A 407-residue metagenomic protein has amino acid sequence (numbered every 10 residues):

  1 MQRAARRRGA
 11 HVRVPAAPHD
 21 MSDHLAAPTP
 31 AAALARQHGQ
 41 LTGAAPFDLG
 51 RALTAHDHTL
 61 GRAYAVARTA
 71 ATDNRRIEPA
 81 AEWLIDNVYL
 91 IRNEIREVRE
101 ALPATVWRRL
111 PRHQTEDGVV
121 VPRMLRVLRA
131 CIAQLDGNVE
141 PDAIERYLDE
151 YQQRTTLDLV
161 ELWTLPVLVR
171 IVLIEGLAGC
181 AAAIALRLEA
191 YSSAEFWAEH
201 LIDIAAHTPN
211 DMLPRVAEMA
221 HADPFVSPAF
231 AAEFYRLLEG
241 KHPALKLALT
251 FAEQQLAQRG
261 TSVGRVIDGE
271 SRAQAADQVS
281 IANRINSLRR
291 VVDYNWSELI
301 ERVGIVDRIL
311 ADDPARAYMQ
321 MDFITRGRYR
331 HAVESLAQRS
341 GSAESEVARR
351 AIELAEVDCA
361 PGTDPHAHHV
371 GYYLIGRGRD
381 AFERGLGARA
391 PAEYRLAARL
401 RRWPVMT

Functional and structural regions predicted by a protein language model:
Q2-M21, P28-D57, G61-A70, Y191 (+1 more regions): Basic, amphipathic N-terminal segments
G50, I77, A81-V88, D117 (+2 more regions): Conserved phosphate/pyrophosphate-binding and hydrolysis machinery centered on Walker-type P-loop NTPases, extending
D57, G61-R68, R92-L102, T155 (+3 more regions): A structural signal for well-ordered alpha-helices, especially hydrophobic packing surfaces of coiled-coils
A71-E82, L159-W163: Short, surface-exposed loop/turn segments at secondary-structure junctions
P79-D142: Active-site acidic catalytic loop and adjacent metal/ATP-binding pocket of ATP-dependent phosphoryl transfer enzymes
I85, G118-L125, N138-E145, L159 (+9 more regions): Conserved structured core elements
N93, V120-L162, V169-L186: Active-site activation/catalytic loop segments of kinase-like enzymes and analogous catalytic loops in related
P103, W107-L110, A185, E189-S192 (+1 more regions): Structured alpha-helical bundle/scaffold domains in large eukaryotic membrane-trafficking regulators
